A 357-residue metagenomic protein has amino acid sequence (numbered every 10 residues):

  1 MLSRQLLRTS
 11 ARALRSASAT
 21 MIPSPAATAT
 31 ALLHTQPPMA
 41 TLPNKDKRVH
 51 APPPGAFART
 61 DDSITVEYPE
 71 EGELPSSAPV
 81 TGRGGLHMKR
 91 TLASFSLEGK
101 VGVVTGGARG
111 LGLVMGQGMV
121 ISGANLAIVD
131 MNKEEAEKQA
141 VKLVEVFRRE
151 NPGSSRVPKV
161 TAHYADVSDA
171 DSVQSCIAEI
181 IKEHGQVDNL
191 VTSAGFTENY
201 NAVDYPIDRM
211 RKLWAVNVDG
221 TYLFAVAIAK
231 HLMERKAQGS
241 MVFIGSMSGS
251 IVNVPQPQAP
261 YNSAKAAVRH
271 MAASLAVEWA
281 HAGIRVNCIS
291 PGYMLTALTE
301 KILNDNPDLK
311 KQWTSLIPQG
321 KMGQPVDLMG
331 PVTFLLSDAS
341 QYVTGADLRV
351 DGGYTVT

Functional and structural regions predicted by a protein language model:
T65-V66, G72-T81, G85-A93, T333 (+1 more regions): Short C-terminal tail/terminal secondary-structure segment of NAD(P)H-dependent dehydrogenase/reductase domains
V191, A280, R285, V343-G345: Short, small/polar-rich loop/turn modules that mediate ligand/substrate recognition or access, typified
N201-A202, P206-W214, P257, W313: Substrate-binding pocket helix/loop in short-chain dehydrogenase/reductase
Y222, K321-V356: C-terminal substrate-recognition "lid" of short-chain dehydrogenase/reductases
A225, A264, A272: Active-site helix of classical SDR
K230, V277-H281, Q341: Alpha-helical segment proximal to the catalytic Tyr-Lys
S246: Residue(s) in the substrate-gating loop at a strand-loop-helix junction that position the organic substrate next
